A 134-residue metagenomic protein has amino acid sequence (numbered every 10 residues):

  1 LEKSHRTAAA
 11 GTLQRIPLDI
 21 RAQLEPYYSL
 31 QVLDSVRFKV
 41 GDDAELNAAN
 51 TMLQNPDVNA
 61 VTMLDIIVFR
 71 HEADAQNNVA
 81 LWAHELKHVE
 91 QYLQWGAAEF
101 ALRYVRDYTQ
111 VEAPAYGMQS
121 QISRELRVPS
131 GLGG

Functional and structural regions predicted by a protein language model:
L1-A8: Acidic/histidine-rich, surface-exposed loop or edge segments in extracytoplasmic proteins
G11-V61, I66, Q121-R127, G131: Auxiliary, metal-adjacent structural segments of Zn-dependent hydrolase domains
I16, I20, N78, W82 (+2 more regions): Stable alpha-helical elements in mature extracytoplasmic
L30-Q31, Q94, Y104-G134: Post-HExxH zinc-binding segment in Zn-dependent metallohydrolases
G41-L46, I67, A73-A75, K87 (+1 more regions): Short, solvent-exposed loop/turn segments at secondary-structure junctions
L53, N59-A83, Y104-D107: Short pre-active-site segment immediately N-terminal to the catalytic Zn-binding motif
L86-R103: Catalytic Zn2+-binding segment of zinc metalloproteases
